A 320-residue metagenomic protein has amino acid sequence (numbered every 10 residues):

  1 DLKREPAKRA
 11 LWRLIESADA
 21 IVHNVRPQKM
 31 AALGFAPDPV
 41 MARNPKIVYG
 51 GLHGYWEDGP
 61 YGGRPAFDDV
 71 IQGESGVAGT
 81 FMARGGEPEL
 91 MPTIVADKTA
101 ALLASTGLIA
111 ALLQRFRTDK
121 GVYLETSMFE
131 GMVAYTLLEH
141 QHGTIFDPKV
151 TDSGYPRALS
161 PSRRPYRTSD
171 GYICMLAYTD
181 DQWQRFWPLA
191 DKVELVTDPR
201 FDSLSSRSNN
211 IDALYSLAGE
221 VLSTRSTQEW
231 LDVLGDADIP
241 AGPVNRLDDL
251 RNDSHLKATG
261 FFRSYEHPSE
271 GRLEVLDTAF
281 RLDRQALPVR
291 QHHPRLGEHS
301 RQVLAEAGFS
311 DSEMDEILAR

Functional and structural regions predicted by a protein language model:
D1-A31: Rossmann-like NAD(P)-binding element
A10, P161-A237, A241: Aromatic-enriched alpha-helical interface/lid elements that frame and gate functional surfaces
A10, S17, A31-I173, A177-Y178: Active-site-adjacent "lid/gating" segments in soluble enzymes
H142-D152, D253-H267: Short, surface-exposed loop/helix-turn segments at secondary-structure junctions that function as lids/hinges flanking
T197-N209, N245-N252, E313-R320: Short linear loop/turn motifs
G235-T259: Conserved PLP cofactor-binding pocket of PLP-dependent enzymes
E270-E316: Flexible, small-/acidic-enriched active-site or ligand-binding loops
